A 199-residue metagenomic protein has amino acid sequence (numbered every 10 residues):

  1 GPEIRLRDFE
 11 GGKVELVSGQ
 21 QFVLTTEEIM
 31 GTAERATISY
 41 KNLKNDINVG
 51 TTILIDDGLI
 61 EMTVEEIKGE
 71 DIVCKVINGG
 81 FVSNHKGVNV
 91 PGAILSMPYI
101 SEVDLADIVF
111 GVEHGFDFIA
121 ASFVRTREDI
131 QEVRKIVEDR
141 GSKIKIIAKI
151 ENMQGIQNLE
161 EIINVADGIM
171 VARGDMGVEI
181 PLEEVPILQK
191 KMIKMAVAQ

Functional and structural regions predicted by a protein language model:
G1-Q199: Non-catalytic helical/linker scaffolds that mediate oligomerization, partner binding, and domain coupling around large
